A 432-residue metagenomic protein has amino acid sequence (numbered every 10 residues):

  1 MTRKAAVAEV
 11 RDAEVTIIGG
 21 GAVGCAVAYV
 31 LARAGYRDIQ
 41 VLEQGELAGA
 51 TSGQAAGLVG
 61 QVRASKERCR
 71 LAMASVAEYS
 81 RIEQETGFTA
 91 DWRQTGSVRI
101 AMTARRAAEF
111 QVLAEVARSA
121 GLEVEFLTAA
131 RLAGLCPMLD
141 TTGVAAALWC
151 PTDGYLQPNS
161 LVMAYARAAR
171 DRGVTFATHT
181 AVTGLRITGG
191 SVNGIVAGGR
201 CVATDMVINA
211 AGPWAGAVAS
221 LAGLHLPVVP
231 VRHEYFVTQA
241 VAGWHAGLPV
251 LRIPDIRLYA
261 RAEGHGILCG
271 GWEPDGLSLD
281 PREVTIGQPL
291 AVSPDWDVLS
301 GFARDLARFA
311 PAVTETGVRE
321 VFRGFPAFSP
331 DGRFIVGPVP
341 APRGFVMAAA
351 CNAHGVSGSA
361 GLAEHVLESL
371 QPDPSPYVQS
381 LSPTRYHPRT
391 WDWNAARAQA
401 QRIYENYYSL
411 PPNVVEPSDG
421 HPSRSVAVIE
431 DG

Functional and structural regions predicted by a protein language model:
E9-V23, Q40: Beta1/beta-strand and adjacent pyrophosphate-binding region of the FAD-binding site in flavoprotein oxidoreductases
A32-S52: Glycine-rich FAD pyrophosphate-binding loop
A56-L135, R257-A260, I286, P417-I429: Dinucleotide-binding Rossmann-like beta1-alpha1 core, especially the glycine-rich loop that anchors the ADP
S80-R81, R93, A101-R172, A177-T178 (+2 more regions): Flavin (FAD/FMN) cofactor-binding and adjacent substrate-gating region of FAD-dependent oxidoreductase domains
P158, S293, S300-A400, Y404: C-terminal catalytic lobe of FAD-dependent flavoproteins
T183-A203, V207: Conserved beta-strand-loop-beta-strand element in the redox core of flavoprotein oxidoreductases
C201-P249, D373: Central helical "cap/lid" subdomain
H225, A240-G344: Active-site lid/adjacent beta-loop-alpha segment flanking the redox-cofactor pocket in flavoenzymes
